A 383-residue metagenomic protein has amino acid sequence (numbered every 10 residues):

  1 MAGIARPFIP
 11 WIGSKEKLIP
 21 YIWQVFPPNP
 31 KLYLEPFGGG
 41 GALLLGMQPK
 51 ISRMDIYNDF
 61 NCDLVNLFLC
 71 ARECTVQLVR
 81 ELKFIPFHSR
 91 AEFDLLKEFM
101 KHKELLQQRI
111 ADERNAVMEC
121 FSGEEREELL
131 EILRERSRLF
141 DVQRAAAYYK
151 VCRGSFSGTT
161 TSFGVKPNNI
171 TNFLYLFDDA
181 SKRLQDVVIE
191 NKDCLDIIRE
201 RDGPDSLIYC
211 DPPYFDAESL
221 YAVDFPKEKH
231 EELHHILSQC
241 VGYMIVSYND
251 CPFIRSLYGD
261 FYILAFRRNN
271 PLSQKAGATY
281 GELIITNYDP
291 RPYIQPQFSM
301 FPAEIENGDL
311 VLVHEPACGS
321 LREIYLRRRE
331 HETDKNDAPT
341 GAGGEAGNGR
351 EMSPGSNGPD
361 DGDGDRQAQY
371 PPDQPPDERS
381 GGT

Functional and structural regions predicted by a protein language model:
A2-L18, P28, R72-E218, H235 (+4 more regions): SAM-dependent nucleic-acid methyltransferase catalytic core
I4-I51: An N-terminal domain-cap segment
I22, Y33-M47, Y57-C62, F68 (+5 more regions): Conserved proline-anchored active-site loop of SAM-dependent methyltransferases that bridges a beta-strand
K31-E98: SAM cofactor-binding core of SAM-dependent methyltransferases, primarily the Rossmann-like beta-alpha-beta module
G39-G41, L176, Y248-P252: Short, polar loop motifs at secondary-structure junctions
M47-K50, E200-G203, F253-D260: Short loop/helix-cap segments at secondary-structure boundaries that form the rim of catalytic
P226-H331: Long, positively charged, glycine-interspersed low-complexity recognition regions
D337-T383: Mixed-charge, low-complexity intrinsically disordered regions enriched for alternating acidic
